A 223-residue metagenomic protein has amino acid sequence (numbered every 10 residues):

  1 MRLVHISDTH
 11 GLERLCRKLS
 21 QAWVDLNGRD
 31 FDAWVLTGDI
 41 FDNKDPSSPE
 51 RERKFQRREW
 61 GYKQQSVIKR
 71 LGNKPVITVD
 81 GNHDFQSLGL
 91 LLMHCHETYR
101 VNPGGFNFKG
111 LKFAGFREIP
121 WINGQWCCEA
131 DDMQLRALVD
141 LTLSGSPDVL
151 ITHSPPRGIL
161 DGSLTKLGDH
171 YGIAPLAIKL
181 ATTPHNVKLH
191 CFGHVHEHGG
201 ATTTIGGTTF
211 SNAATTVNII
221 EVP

Functional and structural regions predicted by a protein language model:
M1-V4: Extreme N-terminal starter segment of soluble prokaryotic enzymes
I6, L12-F108, T183, A213-T215: Core catalytic region of metal-dependent phosphoesterases/phosphodiesterases, especially metallo-beta-lactamase-like
T9, I151-P156, V187-H198: Histidine-centered catalytic micro-motifs
G11, D42, K69-R70, D80-G172: Conserved catalytic scaffold of divalent metal-dependent phosphoesterases
G28, V67-N73, L143, H170 (+2 more regions): Short, conserved loop/helix-junction motifs that constitute active-site signature segments in enzyme catalytic cores
F41, D45-Q64, S146-N186: Active-site-proximal segments of metal-dependent phosphoesterases and phosphodiesterases across multiple
V76-T78, R100, F113, H190 (+2 more regions): Conserved beta-strand scaffold positions in the cores of enzyme catalytic domains, especially in NTP/NDP-utilizing
G105-K109, W126, A177-T183, H196-P223: Binuclear metal-dependent phosphoesterase catalytic core
